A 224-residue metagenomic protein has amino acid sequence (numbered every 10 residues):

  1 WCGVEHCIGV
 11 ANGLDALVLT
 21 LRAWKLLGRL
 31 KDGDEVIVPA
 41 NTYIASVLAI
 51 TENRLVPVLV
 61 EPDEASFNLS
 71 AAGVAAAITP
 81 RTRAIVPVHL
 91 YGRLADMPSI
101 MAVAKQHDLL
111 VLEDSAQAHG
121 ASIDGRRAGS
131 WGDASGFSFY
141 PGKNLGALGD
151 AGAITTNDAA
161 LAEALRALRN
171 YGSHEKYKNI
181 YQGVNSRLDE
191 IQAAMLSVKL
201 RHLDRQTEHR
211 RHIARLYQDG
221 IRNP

Functional and structural regions predicted by a protein language model:
W1-E35, A49-T51, L59-V60, R126: Phosphate-binding glycine-rich loop
A40, L59-D63: Short beta->alpha connector loops at strand-helix junctions that form conserved, small/polar/Pro-enriched
N41-V47: Conserved coil-to-alpha-helix start sites within the AMP-binding
S46, I100, L165: Aromatic/hydrophobic pocket-lining residues that form π-stacking "cages" and hydrophobic walls in ligand
I50, V103-A104, I221: A generic structural signal for well-ordered alpha-helical segments
R54: Structured binding elements
A65-A147, A153-T155: Active-site phosphate-binding strand-loop segment of PLP-dependent enzymes
A118-D124, W131-P224: Active-site region of PLP-dependent enzymes
